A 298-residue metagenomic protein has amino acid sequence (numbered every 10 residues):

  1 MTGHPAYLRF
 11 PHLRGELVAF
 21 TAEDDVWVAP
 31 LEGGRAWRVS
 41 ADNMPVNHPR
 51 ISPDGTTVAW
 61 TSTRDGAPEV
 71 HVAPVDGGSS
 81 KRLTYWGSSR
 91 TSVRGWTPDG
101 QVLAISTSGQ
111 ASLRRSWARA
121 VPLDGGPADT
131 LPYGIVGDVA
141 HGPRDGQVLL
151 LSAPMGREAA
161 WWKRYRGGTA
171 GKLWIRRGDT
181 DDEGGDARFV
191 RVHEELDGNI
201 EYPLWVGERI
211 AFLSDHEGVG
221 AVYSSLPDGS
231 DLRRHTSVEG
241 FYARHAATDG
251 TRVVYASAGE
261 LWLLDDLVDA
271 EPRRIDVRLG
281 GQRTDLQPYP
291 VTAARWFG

Functional and structural regions predicted by a protein language model:
M1-A29, N47-P49, G298: Beta-strand-rich domains and repeat architectures in extracellular enzymes and scaffolds, especially beta-propellers
L8, I135-V136, A293-G298: Signature of short aromatic-glycine-proline-rich micro-motifs recurring in repeat-based ectodomains
H12-G15, P49-T57, V93-V102, V139-L149 (+2 more regions): Blade-terminus and WD-like Trp-Asp/Gly-His loop motifs, strongest in beta-propeller folds
T21-W27, A41-V46, A59-H71, S79 (+11 more regions): A flexible loop/linker signature enriched in serine peptidases of the S9 family
G33-R35, G77-S79, G125-P127, T180-D186 (+3 more regions): Short coil turn/linker residues within repeat-based beta-strand modules
V190, L232-R233: A structural signal for beta-strand and strand-to-loop patches characteristic of beta-rich domains
I275-F297: Surface-exposed loop and turn segments in beta-propeller and other repeat-based domains that flank or scaffold
